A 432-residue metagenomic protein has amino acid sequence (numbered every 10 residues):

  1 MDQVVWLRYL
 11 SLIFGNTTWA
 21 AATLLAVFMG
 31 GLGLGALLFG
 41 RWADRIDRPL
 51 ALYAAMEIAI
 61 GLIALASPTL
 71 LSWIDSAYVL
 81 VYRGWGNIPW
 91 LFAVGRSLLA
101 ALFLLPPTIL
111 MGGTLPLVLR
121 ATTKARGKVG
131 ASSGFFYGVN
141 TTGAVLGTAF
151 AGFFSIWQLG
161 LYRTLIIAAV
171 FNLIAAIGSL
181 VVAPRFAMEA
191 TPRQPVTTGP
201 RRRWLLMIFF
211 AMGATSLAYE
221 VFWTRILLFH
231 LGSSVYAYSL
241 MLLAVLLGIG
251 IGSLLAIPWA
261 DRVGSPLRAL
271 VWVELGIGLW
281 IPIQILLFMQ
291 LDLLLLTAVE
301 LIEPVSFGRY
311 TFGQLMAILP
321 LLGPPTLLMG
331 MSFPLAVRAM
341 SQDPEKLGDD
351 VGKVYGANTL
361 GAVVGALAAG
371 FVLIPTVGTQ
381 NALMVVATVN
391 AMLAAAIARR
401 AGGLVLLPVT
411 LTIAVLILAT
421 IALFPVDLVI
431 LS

Functional and structural regions predicted by a protein language model:
M1-S432: Alpha-helical transmembrane segments of multi-pass membrane proteins
